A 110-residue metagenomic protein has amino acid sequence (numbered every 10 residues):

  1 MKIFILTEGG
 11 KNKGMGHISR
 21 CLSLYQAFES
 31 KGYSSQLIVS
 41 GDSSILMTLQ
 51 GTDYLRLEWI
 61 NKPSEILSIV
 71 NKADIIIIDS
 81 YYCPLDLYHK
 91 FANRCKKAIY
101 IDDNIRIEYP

Functional and structural regions predicted by a protein language model:
M1-F4: Extreme N-terminal starter segment of soluble prokaryotic enzymes
L6-A27, V39-P110: Active-site and donor-binding regions of nucleotide-sugar-utilizing enzymes
K31-Q36: A generic structural motif
